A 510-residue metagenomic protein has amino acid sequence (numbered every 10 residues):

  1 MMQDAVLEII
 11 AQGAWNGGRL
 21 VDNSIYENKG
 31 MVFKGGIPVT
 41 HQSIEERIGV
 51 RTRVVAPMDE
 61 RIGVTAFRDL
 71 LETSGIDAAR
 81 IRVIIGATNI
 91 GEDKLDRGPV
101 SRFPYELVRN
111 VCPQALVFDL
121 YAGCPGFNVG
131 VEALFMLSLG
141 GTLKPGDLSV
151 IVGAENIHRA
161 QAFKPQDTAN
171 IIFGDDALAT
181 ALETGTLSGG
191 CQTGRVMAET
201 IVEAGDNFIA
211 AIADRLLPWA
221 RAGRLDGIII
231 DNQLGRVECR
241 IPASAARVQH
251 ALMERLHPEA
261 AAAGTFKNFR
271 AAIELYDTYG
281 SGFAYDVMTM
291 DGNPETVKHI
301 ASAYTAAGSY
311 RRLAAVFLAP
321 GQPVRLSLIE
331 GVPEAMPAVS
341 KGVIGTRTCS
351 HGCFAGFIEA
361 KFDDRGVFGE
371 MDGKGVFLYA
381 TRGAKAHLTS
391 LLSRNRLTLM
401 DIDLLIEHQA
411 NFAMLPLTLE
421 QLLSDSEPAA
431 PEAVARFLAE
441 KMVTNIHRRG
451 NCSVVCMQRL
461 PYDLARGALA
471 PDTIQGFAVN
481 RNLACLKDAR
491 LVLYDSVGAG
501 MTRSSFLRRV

Functional and structural regions predicted by a protein language model:
M1-P57, P165-D214, P218, A222 (+5 more regions): Condensing-enzyme catalytic core mediating Claisen C-C bond formation in acyl metabolism
I9, I44, L70, I84 (+6 more regions): Buried hydrophobic positions in well-ordered alpha/beta secondary-structure cores of metabolic enzymes
E60, V64-F67, I90-V100, C112 (+6 more regions): Claisen-condensing/thiolase-fold acyl-transfer catalytic domains that form or cleave C-C bonds in fatty acid
I76-I81, P145, R221-L225, T398-D401 (+1 more regions): Short helix-loop-beta connector
A79-T88, R224-Q233, M400-H408: Short glycine-rich phosphate-binding loop at a beta-alpha junction
D147-V152: Surface-exposed extracellular loop regions of Gram-negative outer-membrane beta-barrel proteins
A154-I157: Hydrophobic, membrane-inserted alpha-helices
